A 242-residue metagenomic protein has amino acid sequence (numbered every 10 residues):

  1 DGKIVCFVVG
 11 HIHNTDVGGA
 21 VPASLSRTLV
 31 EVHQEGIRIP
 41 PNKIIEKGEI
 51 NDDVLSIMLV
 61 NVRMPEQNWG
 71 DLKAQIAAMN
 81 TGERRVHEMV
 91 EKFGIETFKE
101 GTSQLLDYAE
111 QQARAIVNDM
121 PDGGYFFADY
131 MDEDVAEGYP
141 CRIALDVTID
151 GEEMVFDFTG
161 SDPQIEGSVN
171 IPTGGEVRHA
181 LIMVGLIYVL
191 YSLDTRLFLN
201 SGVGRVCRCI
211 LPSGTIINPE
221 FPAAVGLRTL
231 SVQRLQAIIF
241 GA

Functional and structural regions predicted by a protein language model:
D1-P65: Active-site cavity-forming subdomains of large catalytic enzyme subunits
I4, M58-L59, G174-A242: Hydrophobic core positions in small helical hairpin nucleic-acid-binding modules
I4-C6, N14-G19, E46-K47, T97 (+4 more regions): Flexible loop/turn segments at secondary-structure boundaries
V9-H11, V21-S24, F98-S103, A128-D129 (+2 more regions): Composition- and surface-driven signal marking solvent-exposed, interaction-prone regions in large proteins
R38-A113, A242: N-terminal leader/propeptide and maturation segments of large enzyme subunits in energy/redox metabolism and hydrolases
Q67, H87-E100, F158-G175, N218-V225: Glycine- and acidic
R84-P163: Accessory "access/gating" subregions that flank catalytic or transport cores
A113, F127, C141-V147, M154 (+6 more regions): Extended, hydrophobic alpha-helical segments in both membrane/secreted and soluble proteins
